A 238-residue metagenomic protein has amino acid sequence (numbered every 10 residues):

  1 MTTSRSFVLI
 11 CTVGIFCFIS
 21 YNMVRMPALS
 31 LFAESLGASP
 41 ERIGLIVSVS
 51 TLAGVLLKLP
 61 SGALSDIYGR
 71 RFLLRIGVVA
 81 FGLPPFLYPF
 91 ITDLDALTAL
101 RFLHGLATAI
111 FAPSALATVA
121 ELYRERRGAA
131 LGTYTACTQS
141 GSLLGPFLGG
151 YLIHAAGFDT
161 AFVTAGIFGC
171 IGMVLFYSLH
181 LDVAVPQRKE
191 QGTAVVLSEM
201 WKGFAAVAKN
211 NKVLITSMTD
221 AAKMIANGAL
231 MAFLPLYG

Functional and structural regions predicted by a protein language model:
M1-S4, V183-S217: Juxtamembrane intracellular "pre-TM" segments in multi-pass secondary transporters
T3-G44, L214-I215, T219, N227-Y237: Helix-loop boundary and gating motifs at the non-cytosolic
T51-L59, S142-L143: Residue-level signature of mid-helix packing/kink "hotspots" within the transmembrane helices of 12-pass Major
G69, F90-D95, R124: Helix-breaking motifs and short loop linkers at transmembrane-helix boundaries and internal kinks in secondary membrane
F72-F86: Structural signature of the two symmetry-related core transmembrane helices
P84, D95-L103: Paired small-residue
F102-Q139: Cytoplasmic helix-loop-helix junction between adjacent transmembrane helices in 12-TM secondary transporters
I167-K189: C-terminal membrane-cytosol helix-exit motif in multi-pass small-molecule transporters
